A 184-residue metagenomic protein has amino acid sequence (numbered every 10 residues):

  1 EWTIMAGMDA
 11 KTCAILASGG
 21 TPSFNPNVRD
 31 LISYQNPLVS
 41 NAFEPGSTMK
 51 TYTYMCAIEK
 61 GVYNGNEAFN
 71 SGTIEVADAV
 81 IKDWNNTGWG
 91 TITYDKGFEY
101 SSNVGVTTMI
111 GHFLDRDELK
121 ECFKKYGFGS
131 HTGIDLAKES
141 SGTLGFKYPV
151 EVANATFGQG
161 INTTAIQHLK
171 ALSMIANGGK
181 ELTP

Functional and structural regions predicted by a protein language model:
T3-N41, M55-P184: Beta-lactam-recognizing serine transpeptidase/beta-lactamase-like catalytic domain environment
S40-M49: Gly/Ser-rich catalytic serine loop of serine hydrolases
